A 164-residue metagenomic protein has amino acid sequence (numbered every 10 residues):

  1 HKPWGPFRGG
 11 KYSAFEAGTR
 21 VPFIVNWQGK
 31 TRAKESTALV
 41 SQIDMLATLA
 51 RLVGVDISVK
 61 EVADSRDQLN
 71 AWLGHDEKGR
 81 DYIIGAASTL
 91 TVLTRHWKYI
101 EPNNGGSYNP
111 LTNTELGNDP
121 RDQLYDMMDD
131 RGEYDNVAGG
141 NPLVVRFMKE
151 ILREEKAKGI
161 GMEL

Functional and structural regions predicted by a protein language model:
H1-E16, T31-R32, A38, I43-Q123 (+2 more regions): C-terminal cap/loop subdomain of S1 sulfatases and analogous C-terminal strand-loop tails that border
F23-R32: The feature captures the short pre-catalytic strand/loop hairpin that immediately precedes and shapes the active-site
R32-E35, Y134-N136: A generic structural signal for short coil/turn motifs at secondary-structure boundaries
D130: Intrinsically disordered, low-complexity polar regions and short flexible loop motifs
D135-L143: Active-site-proximal N-terminal segment of extracellular/periplasmic enzymes that hydrolyze or transfer
F147-L164: Charge-dense polyanion-binding interfaces
